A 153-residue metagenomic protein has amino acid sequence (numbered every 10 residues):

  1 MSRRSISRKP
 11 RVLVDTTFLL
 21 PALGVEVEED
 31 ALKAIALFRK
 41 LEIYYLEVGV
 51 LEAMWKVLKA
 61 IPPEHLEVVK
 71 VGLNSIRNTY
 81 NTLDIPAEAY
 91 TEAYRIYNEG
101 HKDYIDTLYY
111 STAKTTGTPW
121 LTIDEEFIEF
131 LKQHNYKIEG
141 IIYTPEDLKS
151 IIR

Functional and structural regions predicted by a protein language model:
M1-K9, T115-R153: Acidic, PIN/NYN-like endoribonuclease modules and their adjacent C-terminal/linker elements
M1-Y45, A60-V71, K149-S150: Short, well-structured N-terminal submotif of metal-dependent ribonuclease cores
T17, L23, G49, M54 (+1 more regions): Anionic group-transfer/hydrolysis microenvironments
L23-G24, V57, Y97, L131-K132: Short, flexible helix/strand-to-coil boundary loops that buttress conserved ligand/catalytic motifs in alpha/beta
L32-E99, T107-T115: PIN-domain endoribonuclease scaffold, especially VapC-family toxins
Y97-G100, I151-R153: Short, surface-exposed amphipathic charged segments that create phosphate/polyanion-binding patches used for binding
